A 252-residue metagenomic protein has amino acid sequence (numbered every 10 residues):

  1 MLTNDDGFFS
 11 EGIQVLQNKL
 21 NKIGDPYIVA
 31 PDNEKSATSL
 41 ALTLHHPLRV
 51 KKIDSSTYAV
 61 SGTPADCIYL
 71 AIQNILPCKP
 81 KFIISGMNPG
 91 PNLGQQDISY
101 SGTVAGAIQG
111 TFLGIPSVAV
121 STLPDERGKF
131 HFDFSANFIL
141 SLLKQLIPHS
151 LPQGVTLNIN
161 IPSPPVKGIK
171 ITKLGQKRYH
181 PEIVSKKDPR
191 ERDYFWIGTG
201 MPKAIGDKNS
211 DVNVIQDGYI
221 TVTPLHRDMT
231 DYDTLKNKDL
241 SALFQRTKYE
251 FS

Functional and structural regions predicted by a protein language model:
M1-L20: N-terminal beta1-alpha1 ligand-phosphate binding loop
T3, V29-P31, S61, S85-N88 (+3 more regions): Short beta-strand segments
Q14-N74, C78-K79: A cross-family phosphate/adenosyl-ligand binding-site feature
C78-I98: Glycine/small-residue-rich loop that forms an oxyanion/phosphate-binding "nest" at active or ligand-binding sites
I98-A105: Charged helix-capping and loop-helix junction motifs
G106-G110: Hydrophobic/aromatic ligand-binding patch that stacks against planar heteroaromatic rings of cofactors or nucleotides
T111-F134: Glycine-rich phosphate/pyrophosphate-binding loops and their adjacent beta-strand/loop elements at enzyme active sites
F132-S252: Electrostatically charged, flexible surface regions
